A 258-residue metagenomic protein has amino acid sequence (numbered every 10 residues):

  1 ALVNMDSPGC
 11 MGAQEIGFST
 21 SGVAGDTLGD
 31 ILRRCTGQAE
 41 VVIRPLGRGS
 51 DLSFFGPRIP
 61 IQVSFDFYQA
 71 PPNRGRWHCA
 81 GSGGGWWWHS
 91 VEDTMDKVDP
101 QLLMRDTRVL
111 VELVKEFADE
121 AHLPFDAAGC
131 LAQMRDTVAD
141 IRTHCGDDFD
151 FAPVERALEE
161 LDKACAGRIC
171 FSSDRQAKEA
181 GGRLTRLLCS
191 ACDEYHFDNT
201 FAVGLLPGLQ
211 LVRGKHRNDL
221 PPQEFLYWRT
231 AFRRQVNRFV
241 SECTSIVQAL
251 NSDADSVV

Functional and structural regions predicted by a protein language model:
A1-V258: Secretory-pathway/membrane protein signature
